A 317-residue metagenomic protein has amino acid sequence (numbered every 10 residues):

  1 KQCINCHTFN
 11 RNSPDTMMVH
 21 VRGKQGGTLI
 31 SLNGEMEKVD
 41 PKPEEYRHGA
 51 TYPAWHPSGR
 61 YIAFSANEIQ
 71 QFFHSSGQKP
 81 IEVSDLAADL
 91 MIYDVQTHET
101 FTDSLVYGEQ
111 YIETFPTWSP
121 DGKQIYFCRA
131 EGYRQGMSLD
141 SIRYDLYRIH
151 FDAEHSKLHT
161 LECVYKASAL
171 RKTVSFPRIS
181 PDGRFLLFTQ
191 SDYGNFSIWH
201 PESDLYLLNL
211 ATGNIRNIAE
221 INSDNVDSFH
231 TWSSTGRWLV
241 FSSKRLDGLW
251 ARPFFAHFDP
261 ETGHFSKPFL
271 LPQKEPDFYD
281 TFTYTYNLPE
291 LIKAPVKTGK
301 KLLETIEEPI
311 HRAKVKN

Functional and structural regions predicted by a protein language model:
K1-N317: Sequence signature of WD/YWTD-type beta-propeller architectures
